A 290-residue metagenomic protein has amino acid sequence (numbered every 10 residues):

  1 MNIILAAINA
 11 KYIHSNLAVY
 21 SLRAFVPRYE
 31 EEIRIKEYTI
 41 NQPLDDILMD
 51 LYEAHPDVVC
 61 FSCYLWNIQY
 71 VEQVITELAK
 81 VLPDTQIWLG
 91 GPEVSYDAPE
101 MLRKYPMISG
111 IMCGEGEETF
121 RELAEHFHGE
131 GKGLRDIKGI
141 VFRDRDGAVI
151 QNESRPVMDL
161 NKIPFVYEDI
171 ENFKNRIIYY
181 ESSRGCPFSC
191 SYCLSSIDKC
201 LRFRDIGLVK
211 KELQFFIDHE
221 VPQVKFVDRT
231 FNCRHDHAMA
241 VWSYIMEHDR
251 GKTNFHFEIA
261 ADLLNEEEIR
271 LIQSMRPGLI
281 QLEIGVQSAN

Functional and structural regions predicted by a protein language model:
M1-N2, I137, V141-S182: N-terminal [4Fe-4S]-dependent radical SAM core
N2-K11: Nucleotide-activated donor-dependent transferases that construct or modify glycoconjugates
L5, F61, L89, C113 (+3 more regions): Conserved beta-strand positions
A10-K11, I40-N41, Y64-I68, E93-S95 (+6 more regions): Short, solvent-exposed loop/turn segments at secondary-structure junctions
Y12, W66, Y96, M101 (+3 more regions): Tryptophan-centric aromatic hotspots in well-structured domains and transmembrane helices
Y12-A18: Short N-terminal binding/cap micro-motifs at the start of the first secondary-structure element
A18, L22-F25, Y29, R34-S154: Glycine-rich beta-alpha loop elements in corrinoid/cobalamin-binding modules across cobalamin-dependent enzymes
N161-N290: Radical SAM [4Fe-4S] cluster-binding motif and immediate context
